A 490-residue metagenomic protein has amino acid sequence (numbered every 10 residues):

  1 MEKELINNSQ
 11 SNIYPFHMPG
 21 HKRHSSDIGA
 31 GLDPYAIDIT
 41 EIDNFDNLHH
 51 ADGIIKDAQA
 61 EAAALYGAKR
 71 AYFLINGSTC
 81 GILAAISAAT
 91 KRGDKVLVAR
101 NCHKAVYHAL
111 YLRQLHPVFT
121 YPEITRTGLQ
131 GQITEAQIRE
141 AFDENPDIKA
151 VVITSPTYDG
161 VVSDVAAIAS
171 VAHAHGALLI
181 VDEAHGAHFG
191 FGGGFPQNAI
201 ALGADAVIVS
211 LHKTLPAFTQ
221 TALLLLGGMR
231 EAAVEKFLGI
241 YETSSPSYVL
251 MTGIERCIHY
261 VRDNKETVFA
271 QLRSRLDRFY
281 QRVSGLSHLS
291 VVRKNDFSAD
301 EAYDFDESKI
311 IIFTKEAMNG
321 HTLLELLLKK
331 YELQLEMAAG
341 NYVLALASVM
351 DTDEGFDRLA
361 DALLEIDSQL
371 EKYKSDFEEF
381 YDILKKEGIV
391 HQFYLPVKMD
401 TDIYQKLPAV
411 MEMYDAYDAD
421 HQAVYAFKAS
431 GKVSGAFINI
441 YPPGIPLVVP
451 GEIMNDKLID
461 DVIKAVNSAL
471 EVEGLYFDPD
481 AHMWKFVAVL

Functional and structural regions predicted by a protein language model:
M1-G53, Y441-P443: N-terminal "arm"/small-domain region of PLP-dependent enzymes with the aminotransferase-like
E2-I6, I28-G29, H50, L65-A68 (+2 more regions): Conserved PLP-enzyme active-site core in the AAT-like
Y35-G77: Conserved N-terminal alpha-helix of the aminotransferase class I/II PLP-enzyme fold
D43, Q422-A426, D478-L490: Flexible, glycine-rich loop/tail regions that form catalytic "lids" or insertion modules at the edges of active sites
F45, Y72-L74, V151-T154, L344-S348: Short glycine-rich or small-residue beta-strand-to-loop segments that form or flank ligand, phosphate, metal/Fe-S
R113-F119, N467-H482: Short, compositionally biased
Q281-I453, D460-F477: Conserved C-terminal alpha-helix-loop-beta "cap" of PLP-dependent enzymes that closes/shapes the active-site mouth
